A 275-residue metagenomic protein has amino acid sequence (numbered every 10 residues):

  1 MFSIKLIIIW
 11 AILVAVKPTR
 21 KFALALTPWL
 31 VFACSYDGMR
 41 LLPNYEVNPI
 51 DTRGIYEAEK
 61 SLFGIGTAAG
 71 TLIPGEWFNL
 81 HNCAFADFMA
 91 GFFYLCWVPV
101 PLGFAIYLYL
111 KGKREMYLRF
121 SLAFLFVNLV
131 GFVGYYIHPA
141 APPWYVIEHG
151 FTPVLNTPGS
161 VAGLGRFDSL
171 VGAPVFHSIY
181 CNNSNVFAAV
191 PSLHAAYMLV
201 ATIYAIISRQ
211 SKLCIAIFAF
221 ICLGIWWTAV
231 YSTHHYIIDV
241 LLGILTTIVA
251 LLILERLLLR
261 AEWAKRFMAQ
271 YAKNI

Functional and structural regions predicted by a protein language model:
M1-S3, T19-L102, N274-I275: N-terminal transmembrane-helix/juxtamembrane module of multi-pass inner/ER membrane proteins
F2-I7, F92-A105, S192-T202: Hydrophobic alpha-helical transmembrane segments
L26, L102-I137, P143-V154, F218: Interfacial segments of alpha-helical transmembrane regions
F32-G38, N128-Y135, F220-Y231: Aromatic-anchored segments of alpha-helical transmembrane domains
G103-L108, A195-K212, L245-L254: Membrane-interfacial alpha-helical segments at the cytosolic side of multi-pass membrane proteins
I137-S208: Membrane-interfacial catalytic/cofactor-binding modules of polytopic membrane enzymes
P139-I147, A189, G224-A250: Interfacial helix-loop-helix junctions of multi-pass membrane proteins
I253-I275: Membrane-proximal cytoplasmic C-terminal regulatory module of class A 7TM GPCRs
